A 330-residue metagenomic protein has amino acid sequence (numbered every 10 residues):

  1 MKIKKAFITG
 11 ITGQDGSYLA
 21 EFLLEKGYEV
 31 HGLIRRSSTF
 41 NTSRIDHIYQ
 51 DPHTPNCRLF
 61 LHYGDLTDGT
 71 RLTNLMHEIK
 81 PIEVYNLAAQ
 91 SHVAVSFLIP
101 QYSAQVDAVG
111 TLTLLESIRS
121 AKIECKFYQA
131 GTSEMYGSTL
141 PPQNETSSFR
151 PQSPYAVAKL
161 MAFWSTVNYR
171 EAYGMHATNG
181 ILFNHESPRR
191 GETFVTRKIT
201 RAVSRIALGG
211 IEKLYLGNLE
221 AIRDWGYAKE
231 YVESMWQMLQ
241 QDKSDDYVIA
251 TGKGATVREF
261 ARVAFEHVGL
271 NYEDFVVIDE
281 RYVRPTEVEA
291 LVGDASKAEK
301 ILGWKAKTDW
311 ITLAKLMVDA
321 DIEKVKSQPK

Functional and structural regions predicted by a protein language model:
M1-H185, L239, T308, M317-E323 (+1 more regions): N-terminal Rossmann-like NAD(P)+-binding domain of SDR-like oxidoreductases, especially those catalyzing
E25, G32, S37-F40, F60 (+2 more regions): C-terminal substrate-binding subdomain of Rossmann-fold SDR/epimerase-dehydratase oxidoreductases
